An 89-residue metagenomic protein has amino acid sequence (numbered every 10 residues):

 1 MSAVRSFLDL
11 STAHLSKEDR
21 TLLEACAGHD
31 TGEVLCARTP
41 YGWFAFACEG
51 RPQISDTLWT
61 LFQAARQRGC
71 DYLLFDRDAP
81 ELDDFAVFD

Functional and structural regions predicted by a protein language model:
M1-G28, E33-C36: N-terminal leader/targeting segments
V4, A37-T39, Q67-G69: A short, structural micro-pattern
F7-L8, W43, L73: A broad, low-specificity signal marking well-ordered, structured residues that form hydrophobic/aromatic
L10-A13, C48-G50, D76-D78: Structural motif
T31-D56: Short, intrinsically disordered low-complexity segments
Q53-D89: Short, compact, well-ordered microdomains
